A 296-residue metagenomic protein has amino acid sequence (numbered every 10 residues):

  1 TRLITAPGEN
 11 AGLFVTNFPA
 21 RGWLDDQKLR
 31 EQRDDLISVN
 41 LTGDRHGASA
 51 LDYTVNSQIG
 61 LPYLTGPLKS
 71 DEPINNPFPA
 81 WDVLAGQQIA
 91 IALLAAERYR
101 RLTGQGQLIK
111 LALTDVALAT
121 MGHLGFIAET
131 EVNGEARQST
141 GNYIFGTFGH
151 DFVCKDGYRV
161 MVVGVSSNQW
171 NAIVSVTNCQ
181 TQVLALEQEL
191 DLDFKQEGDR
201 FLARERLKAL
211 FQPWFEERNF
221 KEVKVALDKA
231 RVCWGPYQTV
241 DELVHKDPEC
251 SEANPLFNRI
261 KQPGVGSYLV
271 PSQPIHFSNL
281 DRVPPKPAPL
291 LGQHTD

Functional and structural regions predicted by a protein language model:
T1-L3, P7-N10, F18-V165, A172: Active-site-adjacent "lid/gating" segments in soluble enzymes
V15: N-terminal Rossmann-like NAD(P) cofactor-binding module of classical short-chain dehydrogenase/reductase
D52, A128-R137, T177, E187 (+1 more regions): Short, surface-exposed loop/helix-turn segments at secondary-structure junctions that function as lids/hinges flanking
D52, D82, G104, D115 (+4 more regions): Residue-level detector of functionally special positions within alpha-helical transmembrane segments of multi-pass
N133-I144, H150-D151, L202, V265-L269 (+1 more regions): Short Gly/Pro-enriched turn/cap motifs at secondary-structure boundaries
F148-A230, W234: Aromatic-enriched alpha-helical interface/lid elements that frame and gate functional surfaces
L190, D228-S251: Conserved PLP cofactor-binding pocket of PLP-dependent enzymes
K261-D296: Flexible, small-/acidic-enriched active-site or ligand-binding loops
